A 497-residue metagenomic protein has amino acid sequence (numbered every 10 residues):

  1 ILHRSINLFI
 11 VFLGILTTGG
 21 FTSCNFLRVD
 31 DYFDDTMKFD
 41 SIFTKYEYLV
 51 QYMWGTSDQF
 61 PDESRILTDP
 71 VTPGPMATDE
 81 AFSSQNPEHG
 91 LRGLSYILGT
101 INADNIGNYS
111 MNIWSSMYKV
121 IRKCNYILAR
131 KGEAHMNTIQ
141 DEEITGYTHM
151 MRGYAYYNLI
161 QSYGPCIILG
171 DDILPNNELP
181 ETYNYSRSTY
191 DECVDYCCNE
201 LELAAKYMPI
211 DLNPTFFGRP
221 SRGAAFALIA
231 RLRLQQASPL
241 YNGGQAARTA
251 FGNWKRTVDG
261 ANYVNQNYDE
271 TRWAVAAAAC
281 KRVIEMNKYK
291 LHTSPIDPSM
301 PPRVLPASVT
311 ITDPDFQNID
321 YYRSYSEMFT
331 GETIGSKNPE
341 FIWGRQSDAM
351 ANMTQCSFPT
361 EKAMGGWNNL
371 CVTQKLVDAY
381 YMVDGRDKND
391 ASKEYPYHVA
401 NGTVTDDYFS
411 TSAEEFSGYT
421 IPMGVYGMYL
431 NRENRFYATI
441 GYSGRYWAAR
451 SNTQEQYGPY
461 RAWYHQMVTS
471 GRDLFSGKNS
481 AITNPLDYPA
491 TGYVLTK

Functional and structural regions predicted by a protein language model:
I1-D34: Bacterial Sec-dependent N-terminal signal peptides
C24-G74, G427-L430, I440: Membrane-proximal, proline-rich intrinsically disordered regions
K45-E63, P87-Y163, P180-R222, Y442-Y446 (+1 more regions): Conserved, well-structured interaction surfaces
F60, D172-P175, L212, R345-A349 (+1 more regions): Short, flexible loop/turn elements at secondary-structure junctions
I160-Q161, I167, L232-G244: Short coil/turn linking the two alpha-helices of tandem helical-hairpin repeats
Q245-Y268: A solvent-exposed, charged loop/short amphipathic helix patch at secondary-structure junctions
T271-A413: Polar, glycine-rich mid-to-C-terminal structural blocks that act as macromolecule-binding/assembly scaffolds
P339-E340, M350-M353, F358-E361, C371-K497: Flexible, polar/acidic helix-loop-strand segments at domain edges
